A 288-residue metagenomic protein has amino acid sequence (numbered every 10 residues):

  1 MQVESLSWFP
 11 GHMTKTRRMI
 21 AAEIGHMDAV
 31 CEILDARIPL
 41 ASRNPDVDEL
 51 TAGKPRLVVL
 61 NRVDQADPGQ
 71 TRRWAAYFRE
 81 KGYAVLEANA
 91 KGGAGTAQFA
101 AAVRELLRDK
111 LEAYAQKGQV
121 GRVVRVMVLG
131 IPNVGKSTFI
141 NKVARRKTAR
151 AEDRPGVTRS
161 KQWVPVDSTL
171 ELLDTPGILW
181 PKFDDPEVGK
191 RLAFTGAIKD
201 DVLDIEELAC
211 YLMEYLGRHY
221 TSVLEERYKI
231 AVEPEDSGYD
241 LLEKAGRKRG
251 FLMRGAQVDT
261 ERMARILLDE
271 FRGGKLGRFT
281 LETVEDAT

Functional and structural regions predicted by a protein language model:
M1-A29, R37-D46, L50-R56, V63 (+2 more regions): Helix-rich effector regions associated with P-loop NTPase G domains
E32, V58-L60, V128: Structural beta-sheet core signal
D64-L129, T148, G250-F251, V258: Canonical P-loop GTPase G-domain recognition
A90, I140, L170-L173: Conserved active-site beta-strand-loop modules that form the wall/rim of enzyme catalytic pockets and either contain
K110-Y114, N141, K147-D153, H219-L224: Short, structured loop/turn "capping" segments at alpha-beta junctions
R125-R145, A149, T175: Glycine-rich phosphate-binding P-loop
